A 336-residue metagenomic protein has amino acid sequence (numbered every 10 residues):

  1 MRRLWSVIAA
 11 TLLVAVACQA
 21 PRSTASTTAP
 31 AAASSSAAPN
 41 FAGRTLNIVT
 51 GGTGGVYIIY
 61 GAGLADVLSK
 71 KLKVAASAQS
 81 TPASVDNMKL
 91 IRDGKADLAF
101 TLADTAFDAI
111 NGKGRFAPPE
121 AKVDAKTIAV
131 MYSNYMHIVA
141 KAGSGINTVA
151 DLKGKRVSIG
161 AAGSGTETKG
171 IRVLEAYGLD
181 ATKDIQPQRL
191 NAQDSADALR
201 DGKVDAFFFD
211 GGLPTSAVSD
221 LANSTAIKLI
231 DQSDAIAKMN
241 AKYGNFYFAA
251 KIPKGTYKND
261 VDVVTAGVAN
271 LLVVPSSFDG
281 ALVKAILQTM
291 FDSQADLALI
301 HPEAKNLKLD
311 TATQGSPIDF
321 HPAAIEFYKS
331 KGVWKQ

Functional and structural regions predicted by a protein language model:
M1-R44: Short, low-complexity disordered leader/linker segments with a strong preference for bacterial N-terminal type II
G43, G55, K73, A83-D86 (+8 more regions): Extracytoplasmic
G43, P187, D194, R200-G202 (+4 more regions): An extracytoplasmic/periplasmic, membrane-proximal ligand-sensing/linker region
G43-A76, S133-D201, A295, D310 (+2 more regions): Bilobed "Venus flytrap"/periplasmic-binding protein-like clamshell domains and structurally analogous long
Y60-D66, S77-P119, Q193-A198, L213-A222: Pocket-flanking alpha-helical
F100-A117, I171, E175-G178, A206-Y247: A ligand-binding cleft/hinge motif common to bilobed small-molecule-binding domains
P118-M131, M136, K254-V264: A structural signal for short loop-to-beta-strand junctions that line the ligand-binding cleft of periplasmic/secreted
Y132-I146, T265-A281: A bilobed periplasmic-binding-protein/Venus flytrap-type ligand-binding module shared by bacterial periplasmic
